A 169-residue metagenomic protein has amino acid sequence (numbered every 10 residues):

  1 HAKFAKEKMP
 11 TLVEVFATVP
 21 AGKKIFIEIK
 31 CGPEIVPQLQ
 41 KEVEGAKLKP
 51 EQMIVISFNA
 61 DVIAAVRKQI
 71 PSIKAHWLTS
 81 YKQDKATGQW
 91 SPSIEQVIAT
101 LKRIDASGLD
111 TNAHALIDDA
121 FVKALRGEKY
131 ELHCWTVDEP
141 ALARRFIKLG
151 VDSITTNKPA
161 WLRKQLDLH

Functional and structural regions predicted by a protein language model:
H1-Q83, I104-L116, R126-E128: Metal-dependent phosphodiesterase/phospholipase catalytic core, i.e., the His/Asp/Glu-rich active-site region
A2-M9, K85-H169: C-terminal active-site rim and adjoining tail of enzyme catalytic domains
